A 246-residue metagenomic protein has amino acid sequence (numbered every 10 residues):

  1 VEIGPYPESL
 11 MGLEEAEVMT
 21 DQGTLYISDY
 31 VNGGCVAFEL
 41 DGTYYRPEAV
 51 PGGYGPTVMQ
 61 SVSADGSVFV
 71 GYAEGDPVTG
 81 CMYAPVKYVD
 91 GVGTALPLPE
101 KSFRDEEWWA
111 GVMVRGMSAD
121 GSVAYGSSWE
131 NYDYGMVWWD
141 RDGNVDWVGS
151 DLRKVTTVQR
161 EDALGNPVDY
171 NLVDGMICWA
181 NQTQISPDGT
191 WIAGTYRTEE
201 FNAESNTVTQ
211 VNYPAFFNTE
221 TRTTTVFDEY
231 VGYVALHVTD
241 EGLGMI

Functional and structural regions predicted by a protein language model:
V1-I246: Conserved "turn/edge" positions that cap or connect secondary-structure elements within repeat/scaffolded domains
